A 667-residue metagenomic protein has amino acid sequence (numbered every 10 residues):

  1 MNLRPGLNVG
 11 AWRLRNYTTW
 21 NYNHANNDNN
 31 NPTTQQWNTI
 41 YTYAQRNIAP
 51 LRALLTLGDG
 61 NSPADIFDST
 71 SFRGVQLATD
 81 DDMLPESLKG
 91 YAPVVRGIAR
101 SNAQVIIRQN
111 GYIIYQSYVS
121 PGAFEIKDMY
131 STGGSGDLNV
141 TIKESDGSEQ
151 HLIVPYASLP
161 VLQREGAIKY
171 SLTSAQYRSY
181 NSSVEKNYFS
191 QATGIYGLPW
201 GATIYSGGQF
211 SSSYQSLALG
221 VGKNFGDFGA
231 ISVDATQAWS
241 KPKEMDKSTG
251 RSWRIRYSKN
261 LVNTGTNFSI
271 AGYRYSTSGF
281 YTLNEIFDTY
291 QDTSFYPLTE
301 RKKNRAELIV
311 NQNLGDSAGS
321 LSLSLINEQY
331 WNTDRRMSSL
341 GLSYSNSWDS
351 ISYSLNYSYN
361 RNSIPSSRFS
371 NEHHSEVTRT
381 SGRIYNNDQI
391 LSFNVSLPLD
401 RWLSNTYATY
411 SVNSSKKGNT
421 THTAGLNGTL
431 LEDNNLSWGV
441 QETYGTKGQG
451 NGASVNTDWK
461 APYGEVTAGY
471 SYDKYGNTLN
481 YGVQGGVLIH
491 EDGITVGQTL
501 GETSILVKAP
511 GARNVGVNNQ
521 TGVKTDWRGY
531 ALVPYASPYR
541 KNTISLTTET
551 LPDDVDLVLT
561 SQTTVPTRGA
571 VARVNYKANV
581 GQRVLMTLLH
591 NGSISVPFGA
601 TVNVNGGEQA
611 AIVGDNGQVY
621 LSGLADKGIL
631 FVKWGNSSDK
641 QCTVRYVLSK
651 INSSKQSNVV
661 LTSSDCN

Functional and structural regions predicted by a protein language model:
M1-Q104, R108-V119, K143, S148-I153 (+4 more regions): Flexible, glycine-rich linker and terminal segments associated with outer-membrane beta-barrel/transport systems
P32-T33, S131, S183: Short consensus segments that form the blades of beta-propeller domains, in both extracellular/periplasmic
S101-N102, S120-P121, G133-G136, G197 (+1 more regions): Short, well-ordered loop/turn elements at secondary-structure boundaries
V119-G136, A531-P534: Short acidic/polar hinge/loop motifs at secondary-structure boundaries that mediate gating or recognition
G122-F124, S211-Y214, A238, E328: Short acidic loop-to-helix transition motifs that present clustered carboxylates
L172-N181, K186, S190-G208, S216-L219 (+1 more regions): Core alpha-helical transmembrane segments of integral membrane proteins
V184-Y188, Y196, W200, S212-Q215 (+5 more regions): Conserved structured core elements
